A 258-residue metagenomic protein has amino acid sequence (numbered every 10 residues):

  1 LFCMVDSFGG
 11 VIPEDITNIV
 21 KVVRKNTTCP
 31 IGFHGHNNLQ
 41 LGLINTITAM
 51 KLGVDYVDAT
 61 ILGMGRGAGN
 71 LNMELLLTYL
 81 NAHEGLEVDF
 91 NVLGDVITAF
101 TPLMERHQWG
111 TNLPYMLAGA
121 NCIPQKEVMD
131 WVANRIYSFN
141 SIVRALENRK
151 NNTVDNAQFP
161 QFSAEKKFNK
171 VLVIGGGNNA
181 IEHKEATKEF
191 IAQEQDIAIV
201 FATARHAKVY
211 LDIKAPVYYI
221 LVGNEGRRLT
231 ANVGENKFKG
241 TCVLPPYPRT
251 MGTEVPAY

Functional and structural regions predicted by a protein language model:
L1-N169: Catalytic cores and adjacent flexible loops of soluble metabolic enzymes that perform enolate/carbanion chemistry on
L1-N26, Q193-V222: Charged/polar interaction segments and conserved charged motifs
C3-D6, F33-N37, I61, G176 (+3 more regions): A cross-domain feature marking catalytic cores of carbohydrate-active enzymes and several ubiquitous metabolic/repair
I16-I19, T46-A49, L71-E74, A186-E189 (+3 more regions): Short, glycine/charged-enriched secondary-structure capping and boundary segments
V20-T27, N81, T187-E194, V233-K237: Surface-exposed amphipathic alpha-helices with a cationic face
Q40-I44, I181-K184, L229: Short glycine/serine/threonine-rich phosphate/pyrophosphate-binding segments that cradle anionic phosphate groups
N152-A198: N-terminal glycine-/serine-/threonine-rich phosphate-binding loop
I191, I197, A204-Y258: Acidic/Gly/His-enriched mid-domain segments of enzyme catalytic cores or analogous surface patches that mediate
